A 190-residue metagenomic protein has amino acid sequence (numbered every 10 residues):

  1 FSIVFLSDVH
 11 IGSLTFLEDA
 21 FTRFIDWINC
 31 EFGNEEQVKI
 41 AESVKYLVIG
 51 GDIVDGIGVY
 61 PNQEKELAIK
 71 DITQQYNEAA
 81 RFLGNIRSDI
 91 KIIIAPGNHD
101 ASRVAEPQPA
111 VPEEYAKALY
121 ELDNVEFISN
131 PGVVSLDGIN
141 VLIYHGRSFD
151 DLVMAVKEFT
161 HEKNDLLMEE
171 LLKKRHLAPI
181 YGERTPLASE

Functional and structural regions predicted by a protein language model:
F1-E190: Extended recognition/assembly regions associated with phosphoester-bond processing machinery
